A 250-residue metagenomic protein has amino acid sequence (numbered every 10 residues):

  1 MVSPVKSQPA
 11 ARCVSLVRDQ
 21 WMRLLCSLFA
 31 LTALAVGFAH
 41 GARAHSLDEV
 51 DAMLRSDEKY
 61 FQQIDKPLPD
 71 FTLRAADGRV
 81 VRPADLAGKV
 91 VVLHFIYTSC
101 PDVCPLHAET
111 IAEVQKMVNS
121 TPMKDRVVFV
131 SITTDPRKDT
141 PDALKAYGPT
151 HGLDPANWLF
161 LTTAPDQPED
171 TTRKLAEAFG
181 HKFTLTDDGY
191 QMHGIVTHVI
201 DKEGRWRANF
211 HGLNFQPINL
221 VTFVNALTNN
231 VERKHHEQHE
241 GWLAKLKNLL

Functional and structural regions predicted by a protein language model:
V2-D70, L227-R233, E237-L250: N-terminal targeting signals for export/organelle localization
L68-P69, V91, G194-V196: Short loop/turn microsegments at loop-to-beta-strand junctions
F71-V91: A short beta-strand-turn-helix
A84-P105, I111: Short active-site neighborhood of thiol/selenol oxidoreductases, capturing the structured segment around
V90, Q115-P122, T133, H151-G152 (+3 more regions): Sec/Tat-exported extracytoplasmic proteins
T98, I132-R137, T163-P165, H181 (+2 more regions): Solvent-exposed coil/turn segments that connect beta secondary-structure elements in extracytoplasmic/periplasmic
A108-R173: Structural microenvironment flanking redox-active thiols in thiol-disulfide oxidoreductases
A178, K182, T186-L250: Thiol-/selenol-based redox modules, centered on thioredoxin-like and closely related oxidoreductase domains
